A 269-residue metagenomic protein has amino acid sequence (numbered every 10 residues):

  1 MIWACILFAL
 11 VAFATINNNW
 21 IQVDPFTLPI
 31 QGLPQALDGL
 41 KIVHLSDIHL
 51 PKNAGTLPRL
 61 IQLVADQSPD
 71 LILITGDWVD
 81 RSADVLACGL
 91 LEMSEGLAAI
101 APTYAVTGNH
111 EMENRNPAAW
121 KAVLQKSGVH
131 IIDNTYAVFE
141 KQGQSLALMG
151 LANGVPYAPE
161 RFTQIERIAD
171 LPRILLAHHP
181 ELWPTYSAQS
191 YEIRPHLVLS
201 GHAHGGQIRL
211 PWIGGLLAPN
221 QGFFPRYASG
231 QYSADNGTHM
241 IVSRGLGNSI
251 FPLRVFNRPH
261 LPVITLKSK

Functional and structural regions predicted by a protein language model:
M1-A36: N-terminal membrane-anchoring alpha-helices
I30-V43, V129-H130, A137-G150, I168-I174 (+2 more regions): Beta-strand-turn-beta hairpins that frame and shape the catalytic cleft of phosphate-ester-processing enzymes
A36, L40-I132: Membrane-embedded segments
L45-L50, G76-W78, N109-E111, T135-Y136 (+4 more regions): Active-site metal-binding loops of divalent metal-dependent hydrolases
D66-Q67, S94-I100, I165-A169, Q189-I193: Short, conserved loop/helix-junction motifs that constitute active-site signature segments in enzyme catalytic cores
D70, D77, L171-R173, H196: Conserved acidic residues
R115, A122, K126-V129, T135-Y136 (+2 more regions): Binuclear metal-dependent hydrolase catalytic cores centered on His/Asp/Glu-rich metal-binding motifs
P180-P262: Conserved beta-sheet core of the metallophosphoesterase superfamily
